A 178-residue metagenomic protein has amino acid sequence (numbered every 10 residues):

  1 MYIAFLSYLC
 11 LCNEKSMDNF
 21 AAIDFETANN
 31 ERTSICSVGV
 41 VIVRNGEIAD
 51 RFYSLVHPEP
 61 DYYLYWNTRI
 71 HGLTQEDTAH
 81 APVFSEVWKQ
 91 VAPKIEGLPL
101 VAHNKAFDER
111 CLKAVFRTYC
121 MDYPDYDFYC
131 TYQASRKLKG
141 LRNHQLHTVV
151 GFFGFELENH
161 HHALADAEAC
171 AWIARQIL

Functional and structural regions predicted by a protein language model:
Y2-F5, C10-D125, G140-N143, H147-H161: Conserved non-catalytic scaffold segment of RNase H-like nuclease domains
T27-N29, Q133, A169: Short, glycine/acidic-enriched loop or turn micro-motifs at the edges of active sites
D122-S135: Conserved beta-strand -> loop -> alpha-helix junction used to position metal-binding or nucleic-acid-contacting
Q133-R136, G151, W172-R175: Generic alpha-helical structural context detector
H162-R175: Acidic, divalent-metal-coordinating active-site segment for phosphoryl/phosphodiester hydrolysis, typified by short
